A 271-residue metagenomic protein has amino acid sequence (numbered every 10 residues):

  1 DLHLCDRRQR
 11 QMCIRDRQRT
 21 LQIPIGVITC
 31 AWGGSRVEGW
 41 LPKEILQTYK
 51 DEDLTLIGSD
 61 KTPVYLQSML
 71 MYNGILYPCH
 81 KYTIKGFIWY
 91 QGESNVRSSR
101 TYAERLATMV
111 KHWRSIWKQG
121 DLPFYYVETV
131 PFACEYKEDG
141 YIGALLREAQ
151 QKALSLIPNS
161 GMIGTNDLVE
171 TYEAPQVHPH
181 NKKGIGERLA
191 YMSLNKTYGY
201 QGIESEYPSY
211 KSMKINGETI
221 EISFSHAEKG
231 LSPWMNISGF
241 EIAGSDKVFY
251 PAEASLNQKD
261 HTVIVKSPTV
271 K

Functional and structural regions predicted by a protein language model:
D1-R10, I14: Single conserved hydrophobic/aromatic residue that forms the stacking wall/gate of nucleotide- or nucleobase-binding
R7, L21-M71: Surface-exposed loop and adjacent secondary-structure segments within mature catalytic domains
R7-R8, I57-L66, Y90-A103, V130 (+1 more regions): The substrate-binding groove and active-site-proximal loops of carbohydrate-active enzymes, especially glycoside
L21-G26, Y82-G86, Q119-Y125, S155-M162: Loop/turn elements at helix/coil->beta-strand transitions in domains of secreted/extracellular proteins
I28, T129-N166, K182: Substrate-gating cap/lid alpha-helix
Y65-P78, E104-H112, Y141-Q151: Alpha-helical scaffolding within the catalytic cores of extracellular/periplasmic polymer-degrading hydrolases
G184, Y191, N195-I237, A254-L256: Surface beta-strand/loop "capping" patches
A227-K271: C-terminal beta-sandwich/jelly-roll accessory domains of carbohydrate-active enzymes
